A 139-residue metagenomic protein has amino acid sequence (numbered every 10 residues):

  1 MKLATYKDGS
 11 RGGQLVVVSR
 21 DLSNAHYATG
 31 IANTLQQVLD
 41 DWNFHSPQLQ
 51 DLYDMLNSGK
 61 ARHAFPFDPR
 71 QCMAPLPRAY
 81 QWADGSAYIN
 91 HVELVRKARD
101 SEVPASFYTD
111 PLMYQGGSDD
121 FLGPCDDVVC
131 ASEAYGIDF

Functional and structural regions predicted by a protein language model:
M1-D8, G12, R20-D21, Q36-Q37 (+1 more regions): Active-site microenvironments in enzyme catalytic cores
V16: Short beta-strand-centered aromatic/proline hotspots
A25, T29, A79: Conserved "landmark" site that anchors the functional core of diverse proteins
G30-T34: Short, solvent-exposed aromatic-acidic interface loops
